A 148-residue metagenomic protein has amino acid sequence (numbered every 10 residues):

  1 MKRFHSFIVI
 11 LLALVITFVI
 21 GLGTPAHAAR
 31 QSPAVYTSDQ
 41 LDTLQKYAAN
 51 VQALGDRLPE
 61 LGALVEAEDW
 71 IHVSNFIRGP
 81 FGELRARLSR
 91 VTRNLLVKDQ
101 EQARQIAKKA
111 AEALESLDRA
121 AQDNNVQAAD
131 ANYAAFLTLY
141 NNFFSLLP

Functional and structural regions predicted by a protein language model:
K2-L12: Bacterial N-terminal signal peptides that target proteins for export
I16-P25: C-terminal segment of classical bacterial N-terminal signal peptides
T24-N75: Immediate post-signal-peptide N-terminus of mature secreted/exported proteins
Q40-L44, A48, R57-E60, E112-P148: C-terminal amphipathic alpha-helix
N50-R57, P80-E83, R87, I106 (+2 more regions): Amphipathic, well-ordered alpha-helical segments in soluble domains
G62-V65, D69, T92, D99 (+1 more regions): A structural signal for long alpha-helical coiled-coils and helix-turn connectors that form the cytosolic signaling
S74-G79, E101-K108, Q127-L137: Short, charged, amphipathic alpha-helical segments
L84-R104: Short, solvent-exposed, charged loop/turn and helix-capping segments that join or cap alpha-helices on peripheral
